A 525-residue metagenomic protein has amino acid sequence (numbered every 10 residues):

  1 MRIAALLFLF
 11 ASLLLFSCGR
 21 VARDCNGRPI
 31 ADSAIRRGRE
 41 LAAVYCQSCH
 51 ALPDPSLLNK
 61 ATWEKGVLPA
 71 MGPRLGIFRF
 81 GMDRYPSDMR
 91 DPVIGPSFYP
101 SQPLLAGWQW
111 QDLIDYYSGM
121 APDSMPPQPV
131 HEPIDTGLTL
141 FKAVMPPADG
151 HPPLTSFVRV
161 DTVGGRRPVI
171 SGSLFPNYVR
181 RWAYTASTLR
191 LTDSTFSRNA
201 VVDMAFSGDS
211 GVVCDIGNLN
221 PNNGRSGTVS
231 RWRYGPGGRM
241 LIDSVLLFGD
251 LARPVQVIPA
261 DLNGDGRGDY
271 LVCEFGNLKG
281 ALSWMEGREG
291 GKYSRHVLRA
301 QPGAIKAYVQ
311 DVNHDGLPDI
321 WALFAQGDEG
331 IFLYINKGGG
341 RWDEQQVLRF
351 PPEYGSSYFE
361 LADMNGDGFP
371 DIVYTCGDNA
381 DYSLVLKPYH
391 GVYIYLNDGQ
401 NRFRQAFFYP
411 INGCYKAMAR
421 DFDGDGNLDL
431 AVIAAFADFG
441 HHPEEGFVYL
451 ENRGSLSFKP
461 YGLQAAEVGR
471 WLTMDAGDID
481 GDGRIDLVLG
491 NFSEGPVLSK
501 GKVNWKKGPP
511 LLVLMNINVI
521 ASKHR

Functional and structural regions predicted by a protein language model:
A4-L13: Sec-dependent N-terminal signal peptides
L15-S17: C-terminal motif of bacterial Sec signal peptides marking the signal peptidase cleavage site
G19-V21: Bacterial signal peptide processing site
D24-R39, A43-R525: Beta-propeller-forming repeat regions
